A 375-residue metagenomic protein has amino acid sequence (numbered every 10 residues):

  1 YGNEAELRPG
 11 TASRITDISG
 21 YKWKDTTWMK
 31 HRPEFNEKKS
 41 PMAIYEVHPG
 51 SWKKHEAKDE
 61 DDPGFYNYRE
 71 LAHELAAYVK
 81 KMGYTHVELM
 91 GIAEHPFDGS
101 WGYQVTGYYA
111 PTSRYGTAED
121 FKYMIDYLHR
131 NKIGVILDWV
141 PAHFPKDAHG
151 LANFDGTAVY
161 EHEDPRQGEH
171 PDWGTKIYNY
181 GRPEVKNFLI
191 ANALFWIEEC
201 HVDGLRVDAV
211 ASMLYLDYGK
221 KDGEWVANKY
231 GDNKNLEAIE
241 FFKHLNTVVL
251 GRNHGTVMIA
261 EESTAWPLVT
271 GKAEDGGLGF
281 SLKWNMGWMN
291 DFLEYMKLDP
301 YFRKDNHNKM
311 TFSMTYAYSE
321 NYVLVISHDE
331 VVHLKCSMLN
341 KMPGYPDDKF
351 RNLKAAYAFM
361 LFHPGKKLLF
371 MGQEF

Functional and structural regions predicted by a protein language model:
Y1-Y45, S51-D59, F65, E70: The feature marks proteins involved in alpha-glucan
M42, K80-V87, R130-I136, V202-D203 (+2 more regions): Loop/turn elements at helix/coil->beta-strand transitions in domains of secreted/extracellular proteins
A43, K58-G64, A93-N131, P145-E184 (+3 more regions): Aromatic- and acidic-residue-enriched carbohydrate-binding clefts of CAZyme catalytic domains
V47, V79, L89, Y108 (+8 more regions): Conserved, mostly hydrophobic/aromatic
D61-V79, R182-E198, F350-F359: Short, acidic/polar
L71-P96, F362-H363: Catalytic domains of carbohydrate-active enzymes, especially glycoside hydrolases
E88-D98, W139-A148, D208-D217, A260-A265 (+1 more regions): Short, solvent-exposed turn/loop segments enriched in Gly/Ser/Thr/Pro and often Arg
H201-D203, Y218-F375: Conserved alpha/beta catalytic core and glycan-binding cleft of carbohydrate-active enzymes
